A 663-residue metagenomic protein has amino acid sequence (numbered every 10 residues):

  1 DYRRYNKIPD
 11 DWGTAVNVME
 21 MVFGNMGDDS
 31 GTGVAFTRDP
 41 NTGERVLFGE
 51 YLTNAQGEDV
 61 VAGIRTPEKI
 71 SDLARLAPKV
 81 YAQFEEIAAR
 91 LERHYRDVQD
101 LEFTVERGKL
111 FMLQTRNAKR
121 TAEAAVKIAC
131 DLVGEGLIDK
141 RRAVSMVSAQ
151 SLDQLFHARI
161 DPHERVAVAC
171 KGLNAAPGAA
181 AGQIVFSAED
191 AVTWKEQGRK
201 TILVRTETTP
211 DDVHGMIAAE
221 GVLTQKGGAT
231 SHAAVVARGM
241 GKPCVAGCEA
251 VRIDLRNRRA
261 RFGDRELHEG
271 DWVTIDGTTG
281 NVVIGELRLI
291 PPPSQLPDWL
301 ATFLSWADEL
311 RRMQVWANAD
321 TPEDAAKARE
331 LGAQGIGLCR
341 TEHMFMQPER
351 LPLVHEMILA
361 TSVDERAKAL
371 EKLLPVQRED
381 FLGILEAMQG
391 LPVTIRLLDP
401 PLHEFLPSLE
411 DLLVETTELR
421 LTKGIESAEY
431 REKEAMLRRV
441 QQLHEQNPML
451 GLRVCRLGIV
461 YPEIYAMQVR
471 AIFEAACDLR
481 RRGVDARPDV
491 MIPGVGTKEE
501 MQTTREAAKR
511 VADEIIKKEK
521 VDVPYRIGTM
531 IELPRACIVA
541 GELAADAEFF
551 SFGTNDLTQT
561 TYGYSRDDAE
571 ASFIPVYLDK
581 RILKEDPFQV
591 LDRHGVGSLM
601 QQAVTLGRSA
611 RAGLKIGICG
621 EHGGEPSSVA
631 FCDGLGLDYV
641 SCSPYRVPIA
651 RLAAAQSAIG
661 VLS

Functional and structural regions predicted by a protein language model:
D1-E20, D72, G134, K140-A181 (+1 more regions): Amphipathic alpha-helical
D1-T42, N54, I64-E85, K140 (+2 more regions): Extended, highly charged
Y2-A35, A181, A188-D190, Q197 (+2 more regions): Flexible, glycine/threonine-enriched loop-and-boundary segments that flank and lead into catalytic domains of large
T42-V46, E50-E58, A88-Q99: Phosphate-binding core of ATP-grasp and ATP-grasp-like enzymes
R96-K119: Conserved metal-phosphate-binding beta-hairpin within the catalytic cores of diverse ATP-dependent phosphoryl-transfer
F111, H157-R159, G178-D190, G198-K200 (+4 more regions): Acidic, glycine-rich flexible loop/linker segments
A124-L132: Catalytic, metal-anchored helix/loop core of enzyme active sites in primary metabolism
S294-T302, W306-S663: Conserved alpha/beta-domain cores
